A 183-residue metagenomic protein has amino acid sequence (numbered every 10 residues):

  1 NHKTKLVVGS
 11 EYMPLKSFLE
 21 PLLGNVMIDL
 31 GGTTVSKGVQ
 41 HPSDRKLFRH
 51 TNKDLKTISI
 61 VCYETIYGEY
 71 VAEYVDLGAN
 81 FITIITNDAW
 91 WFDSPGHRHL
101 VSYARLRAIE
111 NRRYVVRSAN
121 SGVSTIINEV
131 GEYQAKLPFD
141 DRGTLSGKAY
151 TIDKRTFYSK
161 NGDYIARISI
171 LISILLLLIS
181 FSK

Functional and structural regions predicted by a protein language model:
N1-K183: Enzyme catalytic cores with a strong preference for nitrogen-chemistry domains
